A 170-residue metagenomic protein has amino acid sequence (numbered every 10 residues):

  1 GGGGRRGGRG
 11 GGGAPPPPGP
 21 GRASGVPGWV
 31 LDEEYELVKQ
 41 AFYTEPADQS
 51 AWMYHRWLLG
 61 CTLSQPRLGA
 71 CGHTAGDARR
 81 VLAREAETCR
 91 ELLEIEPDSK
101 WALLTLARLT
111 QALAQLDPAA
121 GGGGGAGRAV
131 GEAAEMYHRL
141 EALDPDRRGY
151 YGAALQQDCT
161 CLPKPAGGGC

Functional and structural regions predicted by a protein language model:
G1-G2, P17-G19: Solenoidal tandem-repeat scaffolds enriched in leucines and small polar residues
R5-R9, R22: Basic polycationic patches enriched in arginine
G12-A14: Extended serine/threonine-enriched, polar tracts that run as long, contiguous segments within proteins
P18-C170: Structured C-terminal portions of repeat-based eukaryotic scaffold domains
